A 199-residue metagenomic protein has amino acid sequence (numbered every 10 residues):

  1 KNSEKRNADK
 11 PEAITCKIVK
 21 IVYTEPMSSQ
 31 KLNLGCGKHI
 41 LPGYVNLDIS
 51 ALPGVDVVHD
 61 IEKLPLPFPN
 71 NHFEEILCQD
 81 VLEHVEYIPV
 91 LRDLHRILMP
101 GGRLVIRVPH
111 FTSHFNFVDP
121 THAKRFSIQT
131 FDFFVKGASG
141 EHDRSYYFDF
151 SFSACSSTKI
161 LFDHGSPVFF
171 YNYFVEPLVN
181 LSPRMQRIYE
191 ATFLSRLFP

Functional and structural regions predicted by a protein language model:
S3, I21, L34, N46-D48 (+4 more regions): Short, well-ordered helical secondary-structure segments
K5-K17: Ser/Thr-rich, low-complexity intrinsically disordered segments
K17-Y23: Short, positively charged and aromatic/hydrophobic N-terminal segments
S29-T112: Conserved SAM-binding loop
E86-D93, M99, R103-P199: S-adenosyl-L-methionine-dependent methyltransferase catalytic module, highlighting the catalytic core
